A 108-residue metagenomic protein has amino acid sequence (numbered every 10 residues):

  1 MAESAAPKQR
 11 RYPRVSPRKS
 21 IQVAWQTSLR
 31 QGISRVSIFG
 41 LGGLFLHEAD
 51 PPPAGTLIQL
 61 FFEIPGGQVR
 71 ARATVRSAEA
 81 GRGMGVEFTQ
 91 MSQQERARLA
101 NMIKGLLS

Functional and structural regions predicted by a protein language model:
M1-L41, A100-S108: N-terminal helix initiation/capping motif
Y12, H47-P52: Short, surface-exposed secondary-structure edge patches
S16-P17, P51-A54, V86-K104: Short solvent-exposed strand/turn elements
K19-W25, G55-Q68: Short conserved beta-strand and strand-loop elements enriched in small hydrophobics with frequent Asp/Gly
W25, I38, V75-S77, Q90: A residue-level detector for short acidic-glycine micro-motifs
S28, L41, P51-P53, P65-G67 (+1 more regions): Short strand-connecting beta-turns/loops that link adjacent beta-strands
S34, A71-R76: Short beta-strand-centered aromatic/proline hotspots
L44-E48, G81-Q90: Short, solvent-exposed secondary-structure boundary/capping segments
